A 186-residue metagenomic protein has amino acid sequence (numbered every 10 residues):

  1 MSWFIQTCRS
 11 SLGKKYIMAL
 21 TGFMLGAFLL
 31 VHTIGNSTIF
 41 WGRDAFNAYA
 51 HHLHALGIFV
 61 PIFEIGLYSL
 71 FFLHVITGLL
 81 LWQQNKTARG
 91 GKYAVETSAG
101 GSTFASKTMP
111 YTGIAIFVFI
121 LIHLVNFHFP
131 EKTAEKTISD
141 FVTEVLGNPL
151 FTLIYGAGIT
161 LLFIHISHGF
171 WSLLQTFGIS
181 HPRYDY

Functional and structural regions predicted by a protein language model:
M1-Y186: Membrane-embedded alpha-helical bundles that constitute the cytochrome b-like, heme-associated redox core of multi-pass
